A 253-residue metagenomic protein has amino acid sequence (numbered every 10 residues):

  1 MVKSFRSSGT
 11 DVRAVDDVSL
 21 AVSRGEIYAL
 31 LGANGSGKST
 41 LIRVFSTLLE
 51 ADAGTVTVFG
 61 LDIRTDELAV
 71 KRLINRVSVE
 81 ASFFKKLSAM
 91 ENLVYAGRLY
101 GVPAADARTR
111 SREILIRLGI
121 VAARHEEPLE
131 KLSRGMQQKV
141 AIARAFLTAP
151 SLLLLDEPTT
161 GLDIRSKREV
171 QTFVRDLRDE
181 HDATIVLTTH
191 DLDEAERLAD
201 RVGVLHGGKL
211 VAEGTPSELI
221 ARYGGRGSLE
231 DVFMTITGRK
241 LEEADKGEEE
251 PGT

Functional and structural regions predicted by a protein language model:
N75, V94, R98, A105-R124: Conserved ABC ATPase "signature" region
A149: Conserved catalytic motifs of ABC-family nucleotide-binding domains
L153-D156: Catalytic Walker B motif of ABC-type/P-loop ATPase nucleotide-binding domains
R168-H181: Helical segment within the ABC ATPase nucleotide-binding domain
E213-G214: ABC ATPase "signature
